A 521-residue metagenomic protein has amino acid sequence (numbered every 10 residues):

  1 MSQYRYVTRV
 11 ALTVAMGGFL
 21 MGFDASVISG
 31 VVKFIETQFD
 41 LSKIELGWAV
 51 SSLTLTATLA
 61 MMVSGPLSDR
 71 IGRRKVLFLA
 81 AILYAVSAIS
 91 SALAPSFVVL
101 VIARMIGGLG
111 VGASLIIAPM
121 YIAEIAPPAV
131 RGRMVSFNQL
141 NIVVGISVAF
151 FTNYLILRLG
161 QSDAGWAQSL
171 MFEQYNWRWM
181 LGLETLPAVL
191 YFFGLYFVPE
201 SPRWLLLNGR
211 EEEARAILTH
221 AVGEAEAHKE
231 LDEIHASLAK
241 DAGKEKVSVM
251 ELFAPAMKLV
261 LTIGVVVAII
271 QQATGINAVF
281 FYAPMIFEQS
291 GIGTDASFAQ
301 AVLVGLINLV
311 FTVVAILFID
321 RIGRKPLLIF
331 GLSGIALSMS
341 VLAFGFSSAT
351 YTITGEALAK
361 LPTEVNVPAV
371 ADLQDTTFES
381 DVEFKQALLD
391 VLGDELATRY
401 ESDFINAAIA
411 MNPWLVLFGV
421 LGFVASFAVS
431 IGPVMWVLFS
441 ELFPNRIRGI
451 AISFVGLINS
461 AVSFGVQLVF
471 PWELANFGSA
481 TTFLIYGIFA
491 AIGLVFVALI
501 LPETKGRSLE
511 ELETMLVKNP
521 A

Functional and structural regions predicted by a protein language model:
M1-E212, T219, D241-A521: Alpha-helical transmembrane bundle of multi-pass membrane proteins
E213, E226: Short phosphate-engaging motifs
A221-G223: Short helix/loop segments within enzyme catalytic domains that coordinate or immediately flank catalytic cofactors
A227-A239: Short, well-structured alpha-helical segments
